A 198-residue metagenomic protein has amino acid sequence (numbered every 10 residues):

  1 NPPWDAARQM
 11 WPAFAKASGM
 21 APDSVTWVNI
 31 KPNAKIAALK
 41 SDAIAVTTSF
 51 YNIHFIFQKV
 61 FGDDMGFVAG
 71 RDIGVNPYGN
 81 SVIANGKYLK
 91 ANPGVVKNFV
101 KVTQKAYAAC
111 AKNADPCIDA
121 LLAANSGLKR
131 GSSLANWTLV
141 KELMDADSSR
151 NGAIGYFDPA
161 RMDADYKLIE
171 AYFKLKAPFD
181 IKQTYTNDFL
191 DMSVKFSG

Functional and structural regions predicted by a protein language model:
N1, I30, T47-F50: Short beta-strand and adjacent tight-turn residues that come in two discontinuous sequence segments and form the edges
N1-D5, K105-A108: Short loop->beta-strand "edge-of-pocket" segments that line small-molecule binding or catalytic clefts across diverse
P2-F14, N33, A37, A43 (+2 more regions): Extracytoplasmic ligand-binding site segments that recognize negatively charged/polar headgroups
P12, V46-D64: A ligand-binding cleft/hinge motif common to bilobed small-molecule-binding domains
M20-K40, N52-I53: Short helix-initiation/N-cap motifs at beta->coil->alpha
G62-Y88, V96, V100, L139-L143 (+1 more regions): Periplasmic-binding protein-like
A91-K174: Secondary-structure end/capping motifs
M162-G198: Conserved C-terminal helix/tail region of periplasmic/extracytoplasmic solute-binding proteins
